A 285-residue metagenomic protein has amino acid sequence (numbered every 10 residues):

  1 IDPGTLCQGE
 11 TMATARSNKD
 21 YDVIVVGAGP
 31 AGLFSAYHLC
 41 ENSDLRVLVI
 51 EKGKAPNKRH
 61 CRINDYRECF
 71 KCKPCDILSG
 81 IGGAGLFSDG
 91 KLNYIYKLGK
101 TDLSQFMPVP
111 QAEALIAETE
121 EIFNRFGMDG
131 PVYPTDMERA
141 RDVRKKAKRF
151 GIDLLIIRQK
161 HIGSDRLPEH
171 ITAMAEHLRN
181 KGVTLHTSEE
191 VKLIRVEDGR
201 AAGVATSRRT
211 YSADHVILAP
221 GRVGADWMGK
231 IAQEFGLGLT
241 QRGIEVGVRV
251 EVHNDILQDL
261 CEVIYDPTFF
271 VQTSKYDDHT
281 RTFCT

Functional and structural regions predicted by a protein language model:
D2-G4, G9-G99, E138-T285: Residues forming the flavin
G80-Y133: Dinucleotide-binding Rossmann-like beta1-alpha1 core, especially the glycine-rich loop that anchors the ADP
